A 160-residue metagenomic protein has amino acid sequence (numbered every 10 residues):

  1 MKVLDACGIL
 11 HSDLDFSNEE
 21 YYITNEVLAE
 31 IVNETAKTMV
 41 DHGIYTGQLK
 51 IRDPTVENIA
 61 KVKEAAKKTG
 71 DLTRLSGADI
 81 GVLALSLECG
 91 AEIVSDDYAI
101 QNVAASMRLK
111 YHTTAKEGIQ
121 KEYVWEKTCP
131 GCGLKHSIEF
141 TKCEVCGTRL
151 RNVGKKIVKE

Functional and structural regions predicted by a protein language model:
M1-A84, E88-C89, A99-E160: Feature 3881 marks metal-assisted phosphotransfer/nuclease machinery and their flanking interaction elements
E92-S95: Short glycine-rich phosphate-binding loop at a beta-alpha junction
